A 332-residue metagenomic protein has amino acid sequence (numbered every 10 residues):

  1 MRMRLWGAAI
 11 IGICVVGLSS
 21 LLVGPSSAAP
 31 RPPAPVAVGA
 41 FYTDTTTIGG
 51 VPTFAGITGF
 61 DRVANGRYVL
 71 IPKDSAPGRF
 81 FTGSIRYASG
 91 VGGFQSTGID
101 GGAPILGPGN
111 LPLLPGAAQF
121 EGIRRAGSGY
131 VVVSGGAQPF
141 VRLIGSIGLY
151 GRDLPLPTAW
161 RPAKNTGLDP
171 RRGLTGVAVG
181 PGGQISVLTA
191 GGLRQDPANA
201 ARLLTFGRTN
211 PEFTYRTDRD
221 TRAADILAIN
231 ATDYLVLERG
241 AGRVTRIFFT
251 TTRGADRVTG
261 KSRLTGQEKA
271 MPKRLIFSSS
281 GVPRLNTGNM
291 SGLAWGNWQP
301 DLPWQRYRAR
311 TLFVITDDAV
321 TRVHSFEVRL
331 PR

Functional and structural regions predicted by a protein language model:
M1-R2, L156: Acidic, low-complexity intrinsically disordered regions
R2-A29: Secretory targeting and sorting signals
A29-R332: Sequence/structural signature of beta-propeller domains
